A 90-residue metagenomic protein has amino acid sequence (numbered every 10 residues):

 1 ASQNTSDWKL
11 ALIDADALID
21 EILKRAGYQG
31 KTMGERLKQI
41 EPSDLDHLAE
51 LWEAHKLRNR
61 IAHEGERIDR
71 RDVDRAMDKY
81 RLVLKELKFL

Functional and structural regions predicted by a protein language model:
A1-W52, R71-D74, K79, V83-L90: Amphipathic alpha-helical interface elements
K56-A76: Short, compact, well-ordered microdomains
